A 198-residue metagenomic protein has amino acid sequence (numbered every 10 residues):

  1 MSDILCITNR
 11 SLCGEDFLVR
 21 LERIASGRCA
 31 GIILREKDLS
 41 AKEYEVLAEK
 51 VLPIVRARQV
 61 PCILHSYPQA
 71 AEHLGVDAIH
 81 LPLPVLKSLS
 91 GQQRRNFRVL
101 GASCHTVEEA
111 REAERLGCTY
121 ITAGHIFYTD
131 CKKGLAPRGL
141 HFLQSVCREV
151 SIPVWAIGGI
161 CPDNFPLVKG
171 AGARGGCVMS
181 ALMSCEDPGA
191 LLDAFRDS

Functional and structural regions predicted by a protein language model:
M1-L18, R98-C104: Active-site mouth loops of central-metabolism enzymes
D3-L5, A30-I33, P61-I63, D77-H80 (+4 more regions): Structural preference for beta-strand elements that scaffold enzyme active sites
C6, I24, I32, A71 (+6 more regions): Conserved, mostly hydrophobic/aromatic
C6, P82-Q93, T122-G134, P162-S198: Glycine-rich phosphate-binding active-site loops on the catalytic face of alpha/beta enzymes
S11-A25, S66-Q69, H105-E112, C161-P166: Short, acidic/polar
I24-G27, L74, L116, E149 (+1 more regions): Structural motif
Y44-L64, L83-L86, S90-T106, G134-P162 (+1 more regions): Alpha-helix-loop-beta-strand connector modules within alpha/beta enzyme cores
L74, A78, G101-Q144, R148: Glycine/Thr-rich beta-alpha phosphate-binding loop at enzyme active sites
